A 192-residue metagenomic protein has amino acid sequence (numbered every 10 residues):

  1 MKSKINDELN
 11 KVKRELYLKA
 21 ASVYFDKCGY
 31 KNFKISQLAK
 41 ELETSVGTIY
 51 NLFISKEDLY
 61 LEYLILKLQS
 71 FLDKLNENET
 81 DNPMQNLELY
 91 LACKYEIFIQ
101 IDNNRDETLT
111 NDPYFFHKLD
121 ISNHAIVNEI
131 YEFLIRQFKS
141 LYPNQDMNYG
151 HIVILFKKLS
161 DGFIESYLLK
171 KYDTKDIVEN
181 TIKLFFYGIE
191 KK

Functional and structural regions predicted by a protein language model:
M1-V12, K192: N-terminal intrinsically disordered/low-complexity leader segments
N10-A21, L38, Y63-K67, F71: Generic hydrophobic, amphipathic alpha-helix propensity
L16, Y24-D58, E62: Helix-turn-helix
E62, N76-Q100, I152-F156: Hydrophobic alpha-helical connector segments
L89, C93-I121, E165: Amphipathic alpha-helical segments used for helix-helix packing
F116-D146, G150-I154: Amphipathic alpha-helical packing segments from all-alpha helical-bundle domains
Q137, L184-K192: C-terminal alpha-helix
K139-L184: Hydrophobic/aromatic-rich alpha-helical bundle segments in the mid-to-C-terminal region
